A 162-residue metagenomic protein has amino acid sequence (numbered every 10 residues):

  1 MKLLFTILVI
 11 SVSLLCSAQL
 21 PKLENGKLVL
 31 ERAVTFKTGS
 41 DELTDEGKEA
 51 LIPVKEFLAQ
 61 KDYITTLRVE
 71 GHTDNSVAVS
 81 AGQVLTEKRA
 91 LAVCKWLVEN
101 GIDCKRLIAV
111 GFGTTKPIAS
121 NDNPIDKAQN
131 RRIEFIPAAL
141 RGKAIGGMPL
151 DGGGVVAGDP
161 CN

Functional and structural regions predicted by a protein language model:
L3-S13: Sec-dependent N-terminal signal peptides
I7, G39-S40, V79, P124: Generic anion/oxyanion-binding catalytic loop in active/binding sites
S11-A18, C104: Short hydrophobic alpha-helical membrane-anchoring segments
S17-T66, A138-N162: Periplasmic peptidoglycan-binding/tethering modules of Gram-negative envelope proteins
T66-H72: Long, low-complexity, intrinsically disordered polar/charged segments
T73-P160: Periplasmic OmpA-like peptidoglycan-binding domain that tethers envelope proteins to the cell wall
